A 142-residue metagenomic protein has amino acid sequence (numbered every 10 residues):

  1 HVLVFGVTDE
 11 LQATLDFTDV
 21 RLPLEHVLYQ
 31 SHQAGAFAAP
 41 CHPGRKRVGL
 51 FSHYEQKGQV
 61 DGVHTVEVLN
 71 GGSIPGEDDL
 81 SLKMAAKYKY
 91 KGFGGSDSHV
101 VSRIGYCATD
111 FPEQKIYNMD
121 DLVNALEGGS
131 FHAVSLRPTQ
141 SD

Functional and structural regions predicted by a protein language model:
H1-L15, Y29, K46-D142: Charged catalytic cores and adjacent phosphate/nucleic-acid-binding surfaces used for phosphate/nucleic-acid chemistry
T18-F51: Internal catalytic-core helix/loop-beta-alpha segment that presents or stabilizes conserved functional determinants
